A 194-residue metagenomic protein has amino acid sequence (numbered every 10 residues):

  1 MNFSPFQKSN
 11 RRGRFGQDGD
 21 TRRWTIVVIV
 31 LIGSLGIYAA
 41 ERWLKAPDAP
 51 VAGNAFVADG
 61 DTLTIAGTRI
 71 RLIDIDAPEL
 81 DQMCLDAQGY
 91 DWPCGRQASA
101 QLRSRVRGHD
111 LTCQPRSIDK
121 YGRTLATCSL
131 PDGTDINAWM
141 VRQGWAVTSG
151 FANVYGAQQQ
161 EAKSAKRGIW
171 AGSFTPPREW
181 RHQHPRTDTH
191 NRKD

Functional and structural regions predicted by a protein language model:
M1-D194: Small beta-barrel nucleic-acid-binding modules, primarily SNase/OB-fold domains and secondarily Tudor-like barrels
